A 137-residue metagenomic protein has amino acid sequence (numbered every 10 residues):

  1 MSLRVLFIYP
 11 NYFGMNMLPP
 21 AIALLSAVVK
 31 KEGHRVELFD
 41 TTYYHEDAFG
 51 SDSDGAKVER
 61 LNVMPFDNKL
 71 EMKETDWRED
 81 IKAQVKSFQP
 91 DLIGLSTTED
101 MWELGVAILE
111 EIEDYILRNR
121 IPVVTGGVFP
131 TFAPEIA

Functional and structural regions predicted by a protein language model:
M1-R4, Q89: A short, charged/proline- and glycine-enriched loop that marks the coil->beta-strand transition at the N-terminal
L3-G14: Nucleotide-activated donor-dependent transferases that construct or modify glycoconjugates
R4-L6, V36, V63: Generic intrinsically disordered, low-complexity segments enriched for polar/acidic and small residues
I8-Y9, M64-P65, L92: General secondary-structure edge motif
F13-I22: Glycine- and acidic-residue-enriched helix-capping/strand-helix junction motifs
A21, L25-V29, R35-H45, D67-A137: Glycine-rich beta-alpha loop elements in corrinoid/cobalamin-binding modules across cobalamin-dependent enzymes
H45-P65: N-terminal beta-loop-helix "entrance" segment that forms/cooperates in small-molecule cofactor or anionic ligand
